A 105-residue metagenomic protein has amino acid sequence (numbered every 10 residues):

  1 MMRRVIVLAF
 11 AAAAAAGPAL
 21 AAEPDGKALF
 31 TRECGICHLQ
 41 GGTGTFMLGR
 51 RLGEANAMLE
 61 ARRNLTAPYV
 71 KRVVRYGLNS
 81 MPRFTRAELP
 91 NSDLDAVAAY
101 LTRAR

Functional and structural regions predicted by a protein language model:
M1-V7, P82: Bacterial N-terminal signal peptides that target proteins for export
V5-A16: Bacterial N-terminal signal peptides
A9-F10, D25, L29, A96: Non-catalytic alpha-helical scaffold/packing segments enriched in small hydrophobic residues
A15-L29, T45, A67: Electrostatic cytochrome c docking/interface patches
K27-A55, R72, N79-S80, R103-R105: Periplasmic/extracellular electron-transfer cofactor-ligation site, primarily the c-type cytochrome heme-c attachment
G53-R105: Extracytoplasmic electron-transfer domains, predominantly the class I c-type cytochrome c fold
